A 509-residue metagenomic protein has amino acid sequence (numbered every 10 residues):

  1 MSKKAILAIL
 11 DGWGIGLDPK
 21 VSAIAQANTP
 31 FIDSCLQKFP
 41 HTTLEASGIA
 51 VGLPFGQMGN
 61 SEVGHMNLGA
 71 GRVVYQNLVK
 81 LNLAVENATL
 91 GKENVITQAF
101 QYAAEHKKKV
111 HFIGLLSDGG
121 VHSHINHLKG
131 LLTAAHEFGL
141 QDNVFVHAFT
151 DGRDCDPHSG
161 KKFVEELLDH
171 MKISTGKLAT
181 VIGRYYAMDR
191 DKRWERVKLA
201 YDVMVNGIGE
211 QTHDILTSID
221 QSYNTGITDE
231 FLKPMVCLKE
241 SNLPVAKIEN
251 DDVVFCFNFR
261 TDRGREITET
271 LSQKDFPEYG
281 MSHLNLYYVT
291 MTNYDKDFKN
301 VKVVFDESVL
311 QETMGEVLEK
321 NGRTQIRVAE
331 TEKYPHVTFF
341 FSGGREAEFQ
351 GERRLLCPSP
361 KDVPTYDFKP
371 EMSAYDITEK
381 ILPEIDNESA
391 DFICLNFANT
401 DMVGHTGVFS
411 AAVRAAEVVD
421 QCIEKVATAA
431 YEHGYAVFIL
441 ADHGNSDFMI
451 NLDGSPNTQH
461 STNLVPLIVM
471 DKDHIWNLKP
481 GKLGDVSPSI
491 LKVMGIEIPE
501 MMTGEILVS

Functional and structural regions predicted by a protein language model:
M1-S509: Feature captures the catalytic ectodomains and active-site-proximal regions of enzymes that hydrolyze or transfer
